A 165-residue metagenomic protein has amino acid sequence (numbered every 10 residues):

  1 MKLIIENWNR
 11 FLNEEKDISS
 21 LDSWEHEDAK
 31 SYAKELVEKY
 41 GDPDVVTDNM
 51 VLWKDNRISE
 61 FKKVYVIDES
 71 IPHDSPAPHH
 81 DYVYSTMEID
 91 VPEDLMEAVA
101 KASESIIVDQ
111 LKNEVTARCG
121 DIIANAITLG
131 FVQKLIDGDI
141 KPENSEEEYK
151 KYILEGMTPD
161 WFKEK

Functional and structural regions predicted by a protein language model:
M1-K16, E38: Charge-dense, intrinsically disordered terminal/linker segments
D17-K165: Non-cytosolic coordination micro-motifs
